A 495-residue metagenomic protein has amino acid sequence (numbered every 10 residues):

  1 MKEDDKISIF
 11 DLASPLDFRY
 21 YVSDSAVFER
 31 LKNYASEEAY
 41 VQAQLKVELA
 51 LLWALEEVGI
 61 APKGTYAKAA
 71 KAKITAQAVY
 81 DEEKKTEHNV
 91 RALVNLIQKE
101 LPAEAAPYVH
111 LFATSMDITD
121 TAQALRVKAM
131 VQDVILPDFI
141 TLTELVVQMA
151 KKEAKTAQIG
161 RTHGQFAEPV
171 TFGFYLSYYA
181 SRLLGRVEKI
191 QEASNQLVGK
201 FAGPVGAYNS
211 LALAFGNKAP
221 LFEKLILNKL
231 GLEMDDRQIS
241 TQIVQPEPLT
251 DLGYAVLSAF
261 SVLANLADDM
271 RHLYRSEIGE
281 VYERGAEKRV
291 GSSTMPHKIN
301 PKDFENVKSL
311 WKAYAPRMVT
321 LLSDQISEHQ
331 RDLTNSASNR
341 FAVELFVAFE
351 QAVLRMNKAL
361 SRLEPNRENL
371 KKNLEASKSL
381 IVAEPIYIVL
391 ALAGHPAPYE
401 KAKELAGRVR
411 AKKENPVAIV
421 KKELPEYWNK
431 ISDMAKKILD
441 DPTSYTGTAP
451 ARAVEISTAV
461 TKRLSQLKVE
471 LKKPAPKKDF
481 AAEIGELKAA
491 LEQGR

Functional and structural regions predicted by a protein language model:
K2-A202, G206-Y208, K218-L227, R289-S292 (+8 more regions): A helix-coil-helix interface module used to build multimeric assemblies and to scaffold catalytic/cofactor sites
L51-A54, L96, E100, M130 (+18 more regions): Generic, well-ordered alpha-helical scaffold segments in large soluble proteins
A70-A78, E283-M295, K372-V382, A406-K412: Short, mixed-charge aromatic SLiMs
Q123-L136, K151, Q165-I326, N339-E350: Charged, flexible cofactor/metal-binding loops and thiol motifs
N306, A313-H395, K401: Long, amphipathic alpha-helical stalk/connector segments used for oligomerization, subunit docking, or mechanical
S379-N429: C-terminal hydrophobic structural anchor segments that stabilize assembly/packing rather than catalytic chemistry
